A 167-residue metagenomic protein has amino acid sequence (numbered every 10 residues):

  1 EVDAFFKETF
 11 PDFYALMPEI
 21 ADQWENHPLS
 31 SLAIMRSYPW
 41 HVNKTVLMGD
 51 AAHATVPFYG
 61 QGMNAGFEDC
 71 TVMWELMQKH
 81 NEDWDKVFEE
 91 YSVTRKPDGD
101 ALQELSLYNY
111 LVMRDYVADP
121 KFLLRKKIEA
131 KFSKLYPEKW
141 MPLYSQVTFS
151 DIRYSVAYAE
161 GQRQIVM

Functional and structural regions predicted by a protein language model:
E1-I34, K79-D83: Conserved FAD/dinucleotide-binding core of flavoprotein oxidoreductases
E1-V2, V56-G62, N81, D85-K86: Active-site lid/adjacent beta-loop-alpha segment flanking the redox-cofactor pocket in flavoenzymes
S30-L47, D100, F122: FAD-binding beta-loop-beta segment adjacent to the flavin cofactor pocket
L32-S37, A52-N64, P97: Glycine-rich phosphate/pyrophosphate-binding beta-alpha loops
G49-D50, E68: Active-site flanking residues adjacent to catalytic metal/cofactor-binding acidic residues
Y59-L76: A short alpha/beta connector and helix-capping loop motif
E75-M167: C-terminal helical "tail/cap" subdomain of flavin- and related membrane-associated enzymes
